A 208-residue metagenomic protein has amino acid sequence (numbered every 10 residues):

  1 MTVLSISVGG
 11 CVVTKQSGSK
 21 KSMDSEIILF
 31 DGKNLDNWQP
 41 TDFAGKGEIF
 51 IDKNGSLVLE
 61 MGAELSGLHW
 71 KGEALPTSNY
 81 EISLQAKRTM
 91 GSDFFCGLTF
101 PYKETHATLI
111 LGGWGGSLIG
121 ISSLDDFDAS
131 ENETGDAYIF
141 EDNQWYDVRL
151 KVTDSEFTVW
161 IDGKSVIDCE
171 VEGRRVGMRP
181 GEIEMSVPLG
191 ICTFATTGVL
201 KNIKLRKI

Functional and structural regions predicted by a protein language model:
M1-S7: Bacterial N-terminal signal peptides
C11-I208: Carbohydrate-interacting regions of secretory-pathway proteins
